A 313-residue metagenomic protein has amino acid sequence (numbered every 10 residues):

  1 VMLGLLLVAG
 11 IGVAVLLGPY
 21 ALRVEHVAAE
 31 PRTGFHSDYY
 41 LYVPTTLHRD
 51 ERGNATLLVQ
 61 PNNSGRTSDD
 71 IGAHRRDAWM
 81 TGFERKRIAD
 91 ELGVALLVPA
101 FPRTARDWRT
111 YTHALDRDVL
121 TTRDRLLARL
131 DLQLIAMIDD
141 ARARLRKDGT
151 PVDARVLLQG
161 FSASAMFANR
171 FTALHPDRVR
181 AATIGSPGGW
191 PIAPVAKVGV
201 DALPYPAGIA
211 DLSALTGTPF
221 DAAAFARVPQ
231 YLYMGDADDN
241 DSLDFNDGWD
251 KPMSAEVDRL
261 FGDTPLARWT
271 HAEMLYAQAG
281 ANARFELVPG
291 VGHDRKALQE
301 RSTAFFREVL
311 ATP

Functional and structural regions predicted by a protein language model:
L5-L57, G65, D69-I71, K86 (+5 more regions): A domain-start/cap signature at the N-terminus of enzymes
Y40-D50, F83-A89, L212-Y231: Short amphipathic alpha-helices and their capping/turn segments at secondary-structure boundaries
V59-P61, M234, V288: Alpha/beta-hydrolase
S64-A141, A272-L275: Active-site machinery of serine-nucleophile hydrolases
A165-P176: Short glycine-enriched nucleophile-adjacent loop and the immediately C-terminal alpha-helix near the catalytic center
A181, S186-A279: The feature captures the conserved acid-bearing segment of alpha/beta-hydrolase catalytic domains
A267-P313: C-terminal catalytic histidine-bearing segment of alpha/beta-hydrolase fold enzymes
